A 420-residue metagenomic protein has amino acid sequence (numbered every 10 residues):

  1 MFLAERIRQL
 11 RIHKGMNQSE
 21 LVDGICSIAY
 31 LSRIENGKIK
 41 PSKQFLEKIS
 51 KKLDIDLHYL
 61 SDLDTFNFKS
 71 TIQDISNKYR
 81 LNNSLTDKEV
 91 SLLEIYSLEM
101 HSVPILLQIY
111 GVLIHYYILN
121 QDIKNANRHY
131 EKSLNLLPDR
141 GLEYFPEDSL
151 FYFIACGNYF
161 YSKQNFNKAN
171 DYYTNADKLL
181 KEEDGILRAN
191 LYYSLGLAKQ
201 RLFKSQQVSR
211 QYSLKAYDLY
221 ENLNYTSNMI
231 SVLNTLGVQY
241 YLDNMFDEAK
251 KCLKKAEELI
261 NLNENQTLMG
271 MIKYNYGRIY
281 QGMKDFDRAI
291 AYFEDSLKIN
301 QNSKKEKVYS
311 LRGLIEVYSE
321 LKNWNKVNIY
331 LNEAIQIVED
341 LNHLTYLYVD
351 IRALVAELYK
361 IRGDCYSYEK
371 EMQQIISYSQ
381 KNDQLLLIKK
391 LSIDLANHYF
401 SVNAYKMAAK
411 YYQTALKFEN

Functional and structural regions predicted by a protein language model:
M1-H13: A short, Lys/Arg-rich alpha-helix, primarily the initiator
G15-R33: Short alpha-helical DNA-recognition segment
Q44-Y59: DNA major-groove recognition helix of helix-turn-helix/homeodomain DNA-binding modules
K69, Q108, E147, F151 (+8 more regions): Residue register of alpha-helical TPR repeats
I95-I105, L136-D148, K178-I186, Y220-T226 (+4 more regions): Flexible helix-coil transition and linker loops at the boundaries of alpha-helical arrays
N120, K163, L202-F203, L223 (+6 more regions): Structural motif corresponding to the intra-repeat A-B loop/turn of tetratricopeptide repeats
